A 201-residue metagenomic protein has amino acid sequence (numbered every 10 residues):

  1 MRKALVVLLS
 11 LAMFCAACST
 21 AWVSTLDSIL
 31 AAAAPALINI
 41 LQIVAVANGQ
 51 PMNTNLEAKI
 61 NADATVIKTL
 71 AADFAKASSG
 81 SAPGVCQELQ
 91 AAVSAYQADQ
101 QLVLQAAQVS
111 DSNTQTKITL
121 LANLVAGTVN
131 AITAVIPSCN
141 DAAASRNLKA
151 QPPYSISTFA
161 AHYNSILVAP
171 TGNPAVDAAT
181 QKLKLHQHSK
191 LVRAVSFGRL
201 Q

Functional and structural regions predicted by a protein language model:
R2-L5, L9-Q201: Cationic, hydrophobic amphipathic alpha-helical membrane-interacting segments
